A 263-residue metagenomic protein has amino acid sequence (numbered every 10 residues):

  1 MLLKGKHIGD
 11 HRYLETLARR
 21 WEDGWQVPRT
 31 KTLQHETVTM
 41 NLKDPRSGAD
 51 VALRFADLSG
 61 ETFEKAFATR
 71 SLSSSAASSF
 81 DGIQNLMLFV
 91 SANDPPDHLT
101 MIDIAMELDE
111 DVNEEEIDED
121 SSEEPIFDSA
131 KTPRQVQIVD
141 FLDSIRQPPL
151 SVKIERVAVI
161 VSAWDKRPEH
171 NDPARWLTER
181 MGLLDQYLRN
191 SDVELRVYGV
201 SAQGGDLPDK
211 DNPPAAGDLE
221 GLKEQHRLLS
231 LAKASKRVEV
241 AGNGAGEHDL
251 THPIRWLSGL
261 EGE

Functional and structural regions predicted by a protein language model:
M1-L58: Conserved G1/Walker A P-loop phosphate-binding module
L2-L17, T69, S73, A77 (+1 more regions): Short, structured coil/loop segments at alpha-helix boundaries
H11-A18, V27-K31, D57, E61-K65 (+2 more regions): Short linear motifs at secondary-structure transitions and domain/linker junctions
T32-T39, F67-L72, V139-D140: Short linear interaction motifs
K43-D50, D81-I83, K153-E155: Short loop/turn elements that form and flank the Walker-type P-loop nucleotide-binding site in RecA-like NTPase cores
D50-L72: Switch II (G3) loop of P-loop NTPases
A77-S78, N85-F89, D94-E263: Conserved GTP-binding G-domain of TRAFAC-class P-loop NTPases and closely related GTPase folds
